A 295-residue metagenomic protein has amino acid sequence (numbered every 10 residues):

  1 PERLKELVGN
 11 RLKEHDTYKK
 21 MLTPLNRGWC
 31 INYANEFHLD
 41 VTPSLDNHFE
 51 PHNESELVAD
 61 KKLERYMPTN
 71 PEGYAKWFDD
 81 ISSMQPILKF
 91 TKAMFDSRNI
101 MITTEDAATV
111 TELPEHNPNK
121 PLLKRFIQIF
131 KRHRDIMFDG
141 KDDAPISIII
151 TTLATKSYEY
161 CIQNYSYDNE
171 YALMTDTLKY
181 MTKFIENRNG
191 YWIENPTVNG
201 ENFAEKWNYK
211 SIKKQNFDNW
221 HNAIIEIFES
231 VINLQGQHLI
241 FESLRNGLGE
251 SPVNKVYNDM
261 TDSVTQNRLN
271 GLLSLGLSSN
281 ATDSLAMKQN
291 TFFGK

Functional and structural regions predicted by a protein language model:
E2-R3, S166: Short, conserved charged micro-motifs
R3-G73: Conserved catalytic core of two-metal-ion nucleotidyltransferases
M21, G28-N32, S97-E112, L275 (+2 more regions): Flexible, surface-exposed loop/gating regions in the mature catalytic domains of secreted/periplasmic hydrolases
N26-E36, S147-K156, D176-M181, G200-F203 (+2 more regions): Amphipathic alpha-helical surface "interface" segments used for docking/oligomerization or membrane association within
Y33-L39, F95-R98, R132: Buried hydrophobic core signal strongest for RNase H-like alpha/beta domains in large, well-folded nucleic-acid enzymes
T42, D46-V110: Extended, alpha-helix-rich binding/interface surfaces that flank or overlap catalytic cores and mediate recognition
E105-E226, S230: Conserved nucleotidyltransferase catalytic core and NTase-mimicking acidic/glycine-rich helix/loop elements in nucleic
T182-K295: Terminal (often C-terminal) interaction modules
